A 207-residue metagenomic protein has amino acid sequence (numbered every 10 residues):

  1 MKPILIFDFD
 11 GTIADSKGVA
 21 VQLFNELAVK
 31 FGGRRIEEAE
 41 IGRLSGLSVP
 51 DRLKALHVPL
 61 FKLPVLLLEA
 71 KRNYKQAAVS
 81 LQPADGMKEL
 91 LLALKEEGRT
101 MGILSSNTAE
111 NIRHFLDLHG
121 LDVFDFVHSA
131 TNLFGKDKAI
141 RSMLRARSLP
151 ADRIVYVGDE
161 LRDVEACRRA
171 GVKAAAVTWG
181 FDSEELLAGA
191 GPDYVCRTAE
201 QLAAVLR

Functional and structural regions predicted by a protein language model:
K2-E89, E97: N-terminal helical cap/lid subdomain that shapes the substrate entry/recognition surface in HAD-like hydrolases
I4, K138-V164: Conserved Lys-Pro-Asp/Glu-containing loop-to-beta segment of HAD-superfamily phosphomonoesterases, centered on
L23, E37-E40, S48, R52 (+5 more regions): Hydrophobic alpha-helical segments typical of transmembrane helices and their membrane-interface/capping positions
E40-I41, D122-F134: A short, structured active-site edge motif that brings together acidic residues
L44, D85-G86, N107, T131 (+3 more regions): Short beta->alpha linker loops
Q76-R113, D117, D137-K138: Short, acidic loop-to-helix structural element flanking the phosphoryl-transfer center in phosphate-processing enzymes
H119-V127, L186-L206: Structural recognition of alpha->loop->beta junctions
V155-R197: Acidic, Mg2+-coordinating phosphoryl-transfer loop and its flanking beta/alpha structural elements, shared across
